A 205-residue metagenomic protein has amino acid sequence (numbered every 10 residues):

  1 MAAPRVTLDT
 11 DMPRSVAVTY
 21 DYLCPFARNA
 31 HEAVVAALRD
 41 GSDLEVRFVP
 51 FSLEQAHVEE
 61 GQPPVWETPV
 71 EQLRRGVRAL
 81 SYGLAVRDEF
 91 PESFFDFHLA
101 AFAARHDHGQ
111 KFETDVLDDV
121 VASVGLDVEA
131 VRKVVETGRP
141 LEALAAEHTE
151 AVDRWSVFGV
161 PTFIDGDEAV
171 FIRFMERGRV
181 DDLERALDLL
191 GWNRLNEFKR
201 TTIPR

Functional and structural regions predicted by a protein language model:
V6-V34: Local sequence-structure signature of Cys/Sec-based thiol-disulfide redox active-site neighborhoods
A17-T19, V49, I164: Solvent-exposed beta-strand sheet faces enriched in polar/charged residues
D21, P69, L73, V134 (+1 more regions): Charge-dense, low-complexity intrinsically disordered segments
R28-D115, A186-L189, N193, E197-T201 (+1 more regions): Structural alpha/beta surface segment adjacent to cysteine/selenocysteine redox centers across thiol/disulfide enzymes
H31-R39, H108-R205: C-terminal cap of thioredoxin/glutaredoxin-like
